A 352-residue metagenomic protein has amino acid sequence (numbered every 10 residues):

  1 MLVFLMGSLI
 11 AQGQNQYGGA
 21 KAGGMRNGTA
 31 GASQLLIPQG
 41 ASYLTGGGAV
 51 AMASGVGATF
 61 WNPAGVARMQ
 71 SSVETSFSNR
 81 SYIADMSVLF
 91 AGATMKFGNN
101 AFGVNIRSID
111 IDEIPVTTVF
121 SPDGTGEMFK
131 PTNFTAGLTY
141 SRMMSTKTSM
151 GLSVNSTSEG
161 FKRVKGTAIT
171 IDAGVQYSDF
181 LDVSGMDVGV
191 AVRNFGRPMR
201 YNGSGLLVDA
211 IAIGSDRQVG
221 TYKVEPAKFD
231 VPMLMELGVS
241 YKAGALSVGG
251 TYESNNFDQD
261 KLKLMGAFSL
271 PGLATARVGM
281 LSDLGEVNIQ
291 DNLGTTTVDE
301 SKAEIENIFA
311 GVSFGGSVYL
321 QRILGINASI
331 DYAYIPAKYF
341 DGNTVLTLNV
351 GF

Functional and structural regions predicted by a protein language model:
M1-Q16, V239: Bacterial Sec-dependent N-terminal signal peptides
L9, S78-I83, T125-F129: Short secondary-structure transition/capping motifs
Q14-Y43, A53, V88-F352: Outer-membrane beta-barrel porins/channels
Q39, G46-A49, P63: Acidic, small-polar-rich N-terminal luminal/periplasmic segments of exported/outer-membrane proteins
G40, M69-S72: A short, polar/charged loop/turn motif at coil->beta-strand junctions and beta-hairpin connectors
G48-V50, V73-A84, A333-I335: Short strand-turn segments of transmembrane beta-barrel domains in outer membranes, especially the first one or two
G57-R68: N-terminal periplasmic accessory domains that precede and gate Gram-negative outer-membrane beta-barrel machines
S72-V73, L246: A general structural signal for well-ordered secondary-structure junctions
